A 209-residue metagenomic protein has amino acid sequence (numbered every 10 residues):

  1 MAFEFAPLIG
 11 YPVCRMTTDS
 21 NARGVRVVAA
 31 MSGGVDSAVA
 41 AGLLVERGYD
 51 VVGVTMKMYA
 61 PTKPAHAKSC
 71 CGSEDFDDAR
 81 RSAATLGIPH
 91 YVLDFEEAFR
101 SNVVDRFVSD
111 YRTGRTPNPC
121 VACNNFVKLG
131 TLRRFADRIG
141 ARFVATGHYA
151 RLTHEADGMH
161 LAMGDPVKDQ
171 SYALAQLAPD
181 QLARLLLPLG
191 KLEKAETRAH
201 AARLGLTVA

Functional and structural regions predicted by a protein language model:
F3-F5, Y11: Aromatic (phenylalanine/tyrosine) cluster motif
Y11-Q176, L186, K194-R203: ATP-dependent adenylation/nucleotidyltransferase module used to activate substrates
D180-R184: A short, charged helix-loop
G205-A209: Mid-to-C-terminal catalytic subdomains of enzymes that bind/position adenosyl phosphate moieties or nucleic-acid
